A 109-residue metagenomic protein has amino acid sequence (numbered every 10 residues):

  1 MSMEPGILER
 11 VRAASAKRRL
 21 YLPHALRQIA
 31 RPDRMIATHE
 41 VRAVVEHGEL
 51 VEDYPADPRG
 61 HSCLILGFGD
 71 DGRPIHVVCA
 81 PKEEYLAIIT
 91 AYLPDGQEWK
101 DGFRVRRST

Functional and structural regions predicted by a protein language model:
M1-T109: Ribonuclease/tRNase effector modules and their secretory precursors
